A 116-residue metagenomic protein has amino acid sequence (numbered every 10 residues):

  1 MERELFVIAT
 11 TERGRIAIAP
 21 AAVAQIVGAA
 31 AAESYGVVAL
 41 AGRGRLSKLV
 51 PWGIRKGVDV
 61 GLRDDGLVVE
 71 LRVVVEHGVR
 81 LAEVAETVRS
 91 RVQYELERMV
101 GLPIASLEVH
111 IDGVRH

Functional and structural regions predicted by a protein language model:
M1-L81, E86, L102-H116: Contiguous, often N-terminal, cationic amphipathic patches that form binding interfaces
Q93: Glycine-rich active-site/cofactor-binding loop and its immediate structural neighborhood
